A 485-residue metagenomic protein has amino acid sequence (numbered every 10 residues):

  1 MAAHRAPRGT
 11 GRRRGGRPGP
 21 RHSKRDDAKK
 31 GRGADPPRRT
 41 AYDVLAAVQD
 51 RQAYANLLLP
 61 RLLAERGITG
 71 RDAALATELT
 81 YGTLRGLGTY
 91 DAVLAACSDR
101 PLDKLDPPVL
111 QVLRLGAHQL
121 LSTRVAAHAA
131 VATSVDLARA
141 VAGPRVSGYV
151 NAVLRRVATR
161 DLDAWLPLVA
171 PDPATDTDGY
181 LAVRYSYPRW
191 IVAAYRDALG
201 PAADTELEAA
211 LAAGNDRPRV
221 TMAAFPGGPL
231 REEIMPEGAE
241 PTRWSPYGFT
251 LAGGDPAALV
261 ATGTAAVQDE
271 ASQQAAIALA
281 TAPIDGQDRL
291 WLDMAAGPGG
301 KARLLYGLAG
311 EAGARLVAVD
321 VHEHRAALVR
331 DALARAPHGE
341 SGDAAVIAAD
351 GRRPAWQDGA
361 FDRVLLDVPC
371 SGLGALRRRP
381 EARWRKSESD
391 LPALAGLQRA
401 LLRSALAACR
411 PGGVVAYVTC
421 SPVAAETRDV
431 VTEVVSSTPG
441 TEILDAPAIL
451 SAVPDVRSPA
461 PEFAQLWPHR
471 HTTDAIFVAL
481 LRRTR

Functional and structural regions predicted by a protein language model:
M1-R485: S-adenosylmethionine
